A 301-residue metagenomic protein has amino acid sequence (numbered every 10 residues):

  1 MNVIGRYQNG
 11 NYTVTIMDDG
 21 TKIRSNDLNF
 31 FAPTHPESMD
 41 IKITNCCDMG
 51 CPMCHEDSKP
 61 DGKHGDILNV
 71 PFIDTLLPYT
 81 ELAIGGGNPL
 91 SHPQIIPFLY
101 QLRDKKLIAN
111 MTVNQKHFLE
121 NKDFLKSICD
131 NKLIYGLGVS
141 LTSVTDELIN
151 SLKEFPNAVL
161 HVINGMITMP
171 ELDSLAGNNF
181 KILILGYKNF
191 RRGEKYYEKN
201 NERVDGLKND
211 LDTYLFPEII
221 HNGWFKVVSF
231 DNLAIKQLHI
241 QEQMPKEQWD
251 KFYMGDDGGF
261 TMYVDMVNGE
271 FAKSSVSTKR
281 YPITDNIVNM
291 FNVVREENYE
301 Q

Functional and structural regions predicted by a protein language model:
M1-I41, K246-W249, G259: N-terminal [4Fe-4S]-dependent radical SAM core
L28-L68, S275: Canonical Radical SAM [4Fe-4S] cluster-binding loop centered on the CxxxCxxC motif and its immediate flanking residues
S38, D57-D66, Y79-H92, L102-E120 (+3 more regions): Core AdoMet radical
G50, G86, V267-N268: Residue-level recognition of short loop/turn positions
P71, Q94-D104, D123, S127 (+3 more regions): Alpha-helical scaffolding segments of alpha/beta enzyme cores, especially the outer helices of TIM-barrel or partial
T75-L76: A short, Lys/Arg-enriched amphipathic alpha-helix followed by its capping loop at the start of a domain
K132-D285: Radical SAM enzyme [4Fe-4S]-AdoMet core and its adjacent flexible, acidic and glycine-rich loops/tails across
V276-Q301: Membrane-interface junctions of multi-pass transporters
